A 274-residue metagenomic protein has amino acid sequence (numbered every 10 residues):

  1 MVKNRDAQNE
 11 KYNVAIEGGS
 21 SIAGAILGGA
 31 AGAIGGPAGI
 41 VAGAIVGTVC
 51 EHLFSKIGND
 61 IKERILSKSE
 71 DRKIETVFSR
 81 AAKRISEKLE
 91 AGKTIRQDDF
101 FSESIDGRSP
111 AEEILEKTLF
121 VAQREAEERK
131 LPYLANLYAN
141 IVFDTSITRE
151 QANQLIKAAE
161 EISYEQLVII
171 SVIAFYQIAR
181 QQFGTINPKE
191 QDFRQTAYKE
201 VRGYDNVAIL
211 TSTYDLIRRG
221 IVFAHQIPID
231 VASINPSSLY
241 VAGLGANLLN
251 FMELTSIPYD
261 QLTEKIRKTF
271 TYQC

Functional and structural regions predicted by a protein language model:
N4-R80: Membrane-inserting effector segments that mediate pore formation, membrane fusion, or transient membrane insertion
T48-I162: Charged, alpha-helical interface segments at or near domain boundaries
E116-C274: Long, helix-rich, hydrophobic modules that act as membrane-proximal anchors or helical bundle/coiled-coil regulators
